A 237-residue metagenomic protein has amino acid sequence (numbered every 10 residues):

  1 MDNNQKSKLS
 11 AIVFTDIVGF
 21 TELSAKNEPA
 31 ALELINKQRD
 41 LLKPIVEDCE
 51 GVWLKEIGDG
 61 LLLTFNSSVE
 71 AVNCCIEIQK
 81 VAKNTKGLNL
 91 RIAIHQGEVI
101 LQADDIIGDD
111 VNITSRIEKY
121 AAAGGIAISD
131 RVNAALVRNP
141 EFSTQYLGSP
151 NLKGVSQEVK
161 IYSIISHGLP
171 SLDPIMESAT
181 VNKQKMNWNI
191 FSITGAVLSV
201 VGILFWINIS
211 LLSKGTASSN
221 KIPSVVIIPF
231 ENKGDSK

Functional and structural regions predicted by a protein language model:
M1, G124, R131-L212: Intrinsically disordered, glycine/charged-rich C-terminal tails and inter-domain linkers that flank nucleotidyl cyclase
D2-E77, V81: Catalytic NTP-binding/metal-coordinating core of nucleotidyl cyclase/transferase enzymes
N3, D40, L62-E158, I165: Catalytic beta-strand-to-alpha-helix segment of the class III nucleotidyl cyclase homology domain
K6-K8, G87-N89, N220-K221: Short loop/turn elements that form and flank the Walker-type P-loop nucleotide-binding site in RecA-like NTPase cores
S10-I12, N89-R91, V159, V225: Structural motif
G19-F20, G97-I100, E231-D235: A short, flexible beta-alpha/helix-coil linker loop
S24-N27, D104-I107, K237: Short, solvent-exposed loop/turn segments at secondary-structure boundaries
S210-K237: An acidic helix/loop motif centered on a single conserved Asp/Glu that marks catalytic or ligand-interacting sites
